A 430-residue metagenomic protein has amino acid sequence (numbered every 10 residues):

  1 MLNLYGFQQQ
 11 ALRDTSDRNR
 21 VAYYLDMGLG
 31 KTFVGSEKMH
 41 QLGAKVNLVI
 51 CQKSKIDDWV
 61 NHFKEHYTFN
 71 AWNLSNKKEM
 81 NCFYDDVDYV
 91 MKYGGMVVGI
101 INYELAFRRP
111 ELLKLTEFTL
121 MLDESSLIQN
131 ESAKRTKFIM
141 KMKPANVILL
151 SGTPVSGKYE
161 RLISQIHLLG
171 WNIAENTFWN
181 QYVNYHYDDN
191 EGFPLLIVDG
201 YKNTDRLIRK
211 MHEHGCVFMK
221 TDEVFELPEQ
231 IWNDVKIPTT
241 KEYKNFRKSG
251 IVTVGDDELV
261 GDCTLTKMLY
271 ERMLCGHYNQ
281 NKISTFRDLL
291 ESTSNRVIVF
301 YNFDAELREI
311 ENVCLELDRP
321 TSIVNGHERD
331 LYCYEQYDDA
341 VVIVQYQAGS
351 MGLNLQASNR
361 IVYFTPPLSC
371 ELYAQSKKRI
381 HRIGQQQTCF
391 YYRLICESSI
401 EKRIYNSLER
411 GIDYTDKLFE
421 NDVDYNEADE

Functional and structural regions predicted by a protein language model:
M1-Y24: Conserved pre-motif I regulatory segment
R18-K38: Walker A/P-loop
V34, A44-E65, G157-R161, F303-D304: Conserved Walker A/P-loop ATP-binding site and its immediately adjacent core in helicase/helicase-like ATPase domains
K45-V46, N81, T119, L127 (+2 more regions): Conserved P-loop NTPase motor "coupling/switch" region that bridges the ATPase
K55-E79, L169-I173: Conserved helix-turn-beta segment of the N-terminal RecA-like "Helicase ATP-binding" lobe in SF1/SF2 helicases
F83-V87, F300, R308-G349: Conserved helicase ATPase core of P-loop NTP-dependent helicases/translocases
D222-E316: Conserved helicase/translocase motor-coupling segment
L368-E430: A conserved SF2-helicase RecA2
